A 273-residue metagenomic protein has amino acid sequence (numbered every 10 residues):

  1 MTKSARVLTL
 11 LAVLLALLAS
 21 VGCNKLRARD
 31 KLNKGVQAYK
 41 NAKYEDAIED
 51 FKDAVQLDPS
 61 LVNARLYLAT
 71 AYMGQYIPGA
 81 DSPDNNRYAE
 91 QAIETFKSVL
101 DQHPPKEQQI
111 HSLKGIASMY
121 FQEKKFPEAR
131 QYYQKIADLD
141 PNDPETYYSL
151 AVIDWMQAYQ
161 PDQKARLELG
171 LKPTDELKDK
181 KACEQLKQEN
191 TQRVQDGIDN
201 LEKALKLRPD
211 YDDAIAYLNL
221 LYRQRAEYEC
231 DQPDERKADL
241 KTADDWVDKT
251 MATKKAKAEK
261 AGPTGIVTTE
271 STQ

Functional and structural regions predicted by a protein language model:
A19-G22: C-terminal motif of bacterial Sec signal peptides marking the signal peptidase cleavage site
N24-L26: Bacterial signal peptide processing site
A28, E45-E49, M73-D101, P105 (+3 more regions): Short coil/linker segments at helix-helix boundaries
R29-Q75: Post-signal peptide N-terminal segment of mature Sec-exported envelope proteins
L57, Q102-P105, L139, L207 (+1 more regions): Structural marker of alpha-solenoid helical repeat scaffolds
L61, K106-Q109, D143, Y211 (+1 more regions): Residue-level recognition of tetratricopeptide repeat
A64, Q109-S112, T146, A214: TPR alpha-solenoid repeat register
Y67, S112-G115, S149, Y217: Canonical tetratricopeptide repeat
